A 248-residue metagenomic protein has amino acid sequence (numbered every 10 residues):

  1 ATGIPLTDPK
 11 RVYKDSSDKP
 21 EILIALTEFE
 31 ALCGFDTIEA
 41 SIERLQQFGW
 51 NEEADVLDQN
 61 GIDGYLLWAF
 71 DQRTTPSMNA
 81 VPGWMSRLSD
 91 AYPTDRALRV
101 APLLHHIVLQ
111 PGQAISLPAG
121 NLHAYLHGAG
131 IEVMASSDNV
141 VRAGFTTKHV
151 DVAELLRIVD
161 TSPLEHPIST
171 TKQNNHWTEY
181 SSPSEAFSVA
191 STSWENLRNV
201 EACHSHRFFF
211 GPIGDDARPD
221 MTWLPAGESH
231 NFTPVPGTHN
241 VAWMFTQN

Functional and structural regions predicted by a protein language model:
A1-N248: Jelly-roll (double-stranded beta-helix
